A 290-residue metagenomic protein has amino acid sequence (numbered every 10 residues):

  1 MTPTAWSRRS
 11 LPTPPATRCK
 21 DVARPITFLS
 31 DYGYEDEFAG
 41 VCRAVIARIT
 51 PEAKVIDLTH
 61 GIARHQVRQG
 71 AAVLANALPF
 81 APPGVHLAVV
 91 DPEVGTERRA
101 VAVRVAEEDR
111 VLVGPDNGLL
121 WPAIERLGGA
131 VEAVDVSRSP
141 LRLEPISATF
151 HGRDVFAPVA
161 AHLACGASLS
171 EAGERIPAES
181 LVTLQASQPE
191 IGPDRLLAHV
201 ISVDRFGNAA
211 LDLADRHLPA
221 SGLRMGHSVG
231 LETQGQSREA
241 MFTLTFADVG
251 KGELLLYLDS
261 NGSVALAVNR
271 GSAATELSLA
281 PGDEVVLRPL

Functional and structural regions predicted by a protein language model:
P3-A5, L11-P12, A16: Short amphipathic, helix-prone segments within low-complexity/disordered or flexible regions
A23-G61: N-terminal glycine-rich anion-binding loop in soluble enzyme alpha/beta folds
P25, I49-V55, R68-Q69, F80-D154: Active-site histidine-anchored catalytic micro-motif
P25-T27, A53-I56, G84-L87, A100-A102 (+9 more regions): Structural motif
D57-A77: N-terminal beta-loop-helix "entrance" segment that forms/cooperates in small-molecule cofactor or anionic ligand
L143-H217, S221-R224: Anionic-ligand-binding alpha/beta catalytic cores of soluble enzymes and soluble regulatory domains that recognize
D212-S278: A conserved acidic, glycine/proline-rich C-terminal tail/linker
